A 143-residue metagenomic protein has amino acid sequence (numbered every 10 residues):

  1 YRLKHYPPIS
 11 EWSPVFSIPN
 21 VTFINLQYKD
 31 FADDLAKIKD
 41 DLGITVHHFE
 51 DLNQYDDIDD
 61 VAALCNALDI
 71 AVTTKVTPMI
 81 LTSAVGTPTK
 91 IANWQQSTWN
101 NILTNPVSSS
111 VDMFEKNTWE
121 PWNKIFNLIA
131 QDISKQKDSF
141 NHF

Functional and structural regions predicted by a protein language model:
Y1-F143: Catalytic machinery of carbohydrate-active enzymes, primarily nucleotide-sugar-dependent glycosyltransferases
